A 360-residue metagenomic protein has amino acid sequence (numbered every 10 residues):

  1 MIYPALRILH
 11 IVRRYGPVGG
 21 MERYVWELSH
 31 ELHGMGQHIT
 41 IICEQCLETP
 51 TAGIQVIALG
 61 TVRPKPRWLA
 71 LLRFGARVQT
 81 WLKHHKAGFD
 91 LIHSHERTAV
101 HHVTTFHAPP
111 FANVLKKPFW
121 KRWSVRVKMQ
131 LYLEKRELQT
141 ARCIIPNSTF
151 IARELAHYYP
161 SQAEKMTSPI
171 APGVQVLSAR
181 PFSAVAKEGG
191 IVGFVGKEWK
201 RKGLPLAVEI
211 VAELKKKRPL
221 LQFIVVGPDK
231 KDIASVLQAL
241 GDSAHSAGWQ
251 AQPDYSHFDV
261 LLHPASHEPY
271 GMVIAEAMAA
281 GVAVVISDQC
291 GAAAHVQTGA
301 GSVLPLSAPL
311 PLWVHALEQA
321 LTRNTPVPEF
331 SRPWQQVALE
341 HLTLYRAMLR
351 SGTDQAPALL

Functional and structural regions predicted by a protein language model:
R23-E27, G190, F194-E213: A conserved mid-protein helix/loop that constitutes part of the nucleotide-sugar donor-binding site
E44, V195, V208, L221-A234: Glycosyltransferase donor-sugar binding loop
S124-V127, L131-R180: Donor nucleotide-sugar binding/catalytic pocket of nucleotide-sugar-dependent glycosyltransferases
I233-W249: Nucleotide-activated donor-binding/catalytic signature segment of Leloir-type glycosyltransferases, i.e., the conserved
S266: Aromatic "clamp/platform" in nucleotide-sugar-dependent glycosyltransferases that forms part of the donor/acceptor
A283-I286: Short hydrophobic beta-strand element within catalytic cores of glycosyltransferases and related nucleotide-activated
A293-Q319: Change "using UDP/GDP/dTDP sugars" to "using nucleotide sugars
A308, T322-L360: A charged, aromatic-enriched C-terminal amphipathic alpha-helix characteristic of glycosyltransferases across folds
